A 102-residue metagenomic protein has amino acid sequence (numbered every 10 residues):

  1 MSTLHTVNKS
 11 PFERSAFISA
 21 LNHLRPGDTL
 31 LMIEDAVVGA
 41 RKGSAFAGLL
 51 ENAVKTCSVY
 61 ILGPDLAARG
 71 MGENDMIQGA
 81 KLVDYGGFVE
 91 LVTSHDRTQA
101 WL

Functional and structural regions predicted by a protein language model:
T3-F17, A36-K42: Short, glycine-rich nucleotide/cofactor-binding loops
H5-T6, M32, A100-W101: Redox-cofactor binding/interface segments in oxidoreductases and associated redox assembly factors
R14, G43-A47, L82-Y85: Structural motif corresponding to alpha-helix initiation and N-cap regions
R25, V54-K55: Short conserved AdoMet
T29-E34, C57-D65: Short internal beta-strands
V38-R41, A67-M71: Short, charged/polar "capping" segments at the starts of alpha-helices and the immediately preceding loops
F46-V54: Catalytic-core regions built around general acid/base machinery
R69-L102: C-terminal structural segments of small proteins and small subunits
